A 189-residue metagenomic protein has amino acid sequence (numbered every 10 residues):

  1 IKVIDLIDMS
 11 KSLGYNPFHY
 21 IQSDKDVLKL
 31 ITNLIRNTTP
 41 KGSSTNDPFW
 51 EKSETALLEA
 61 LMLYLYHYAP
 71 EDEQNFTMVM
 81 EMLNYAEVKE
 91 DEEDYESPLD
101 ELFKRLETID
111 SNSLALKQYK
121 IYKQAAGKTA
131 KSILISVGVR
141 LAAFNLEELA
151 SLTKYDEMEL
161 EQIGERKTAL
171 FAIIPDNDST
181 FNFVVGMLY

Functional and structural regions predicted by a protein language model:
I1-Y189: P-loop NTPase motor domains
